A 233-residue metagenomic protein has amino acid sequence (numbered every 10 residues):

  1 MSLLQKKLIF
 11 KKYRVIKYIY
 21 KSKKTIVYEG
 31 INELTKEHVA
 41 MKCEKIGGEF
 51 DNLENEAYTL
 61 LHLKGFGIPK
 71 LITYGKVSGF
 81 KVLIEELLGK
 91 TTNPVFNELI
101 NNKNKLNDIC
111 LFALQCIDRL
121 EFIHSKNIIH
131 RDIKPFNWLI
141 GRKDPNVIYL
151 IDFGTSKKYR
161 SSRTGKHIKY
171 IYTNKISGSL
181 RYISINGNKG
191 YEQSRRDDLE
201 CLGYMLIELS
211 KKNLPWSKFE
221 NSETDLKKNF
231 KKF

Functional and structural regions predicted by a protein language model:
I16-S22, V27: Protein kinase glycine-rich loop
I26-E54: ATP-binding glycine-rich loop module of kinase domains
Y58-F66: Structural motif at the C-terminus of the N-lobe alphaC helix and the adjacent alphaC-beta4 loop of the Hanks-type
K70-K81: Short beta-strand micro-motifs within the conserved protein kinase catalytic domain, predominantly in the N-lobe
F112-A113: Activation segment signature within eukaryotic-like protein kinase domains
H124-R142: Catalytic-loop of the protein kinase fold
L139-S177: Activation segment/activation loop of eukaryotic-type protein kinase catalytic domains
G187-F233: Conserved C-lobe activation region of Hanks-type protein kinase-like domains
